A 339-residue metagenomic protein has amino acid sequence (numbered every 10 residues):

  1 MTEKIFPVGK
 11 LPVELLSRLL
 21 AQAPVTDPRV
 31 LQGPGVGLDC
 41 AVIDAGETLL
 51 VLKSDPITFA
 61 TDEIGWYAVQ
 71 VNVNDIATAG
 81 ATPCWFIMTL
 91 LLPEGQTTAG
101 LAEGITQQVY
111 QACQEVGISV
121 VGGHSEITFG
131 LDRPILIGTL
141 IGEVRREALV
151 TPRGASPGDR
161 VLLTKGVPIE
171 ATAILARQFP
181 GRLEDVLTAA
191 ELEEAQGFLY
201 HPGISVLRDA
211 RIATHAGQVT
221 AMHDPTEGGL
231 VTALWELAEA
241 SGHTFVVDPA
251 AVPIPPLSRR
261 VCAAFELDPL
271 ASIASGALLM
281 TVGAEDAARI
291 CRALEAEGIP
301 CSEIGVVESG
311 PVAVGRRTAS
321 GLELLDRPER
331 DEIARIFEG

Functional and structural regions predicted by a protein language model:
M1-A60, A79, M88, Y110-I118 (+2 more regions): Extreme N-terminal cap/leader segments of soluble proteins
E3-S17, E295-G339: Acidic, Ser/Thr/Pro-rich beta/coil linker or hinge segments at domain junctions
Q32-G35, D44, V51-K53, S119-G123 (+5 more regions): General beta-strand structural signal in soluble alpha/beta enzymes
Q32-G35, P225-T226, T244-P253, A271-I273 (+1 more regions): Beta-strand->loop->alpha-helix junctions that form or flank phosphate-binding loops in nucleotide-handling enzymes
D44-I57, T82-R182, V306: Glycine-rich anion-binding loops of enzyme active sites
T61-I87, G104-E115, R208-I212, T232-E236: Small-aliphatic-rich amphipathic alpha-helix that forms the alpha element of a beta-alpha
P93-T97, G197-A274: Active-site-proximal betaalpha loop/short-helix elements that scaffold phosphoryl/nucleotidyl transfer chemistry
V282-A288: Helix N-cap motif at beta-to-alpha junctions
